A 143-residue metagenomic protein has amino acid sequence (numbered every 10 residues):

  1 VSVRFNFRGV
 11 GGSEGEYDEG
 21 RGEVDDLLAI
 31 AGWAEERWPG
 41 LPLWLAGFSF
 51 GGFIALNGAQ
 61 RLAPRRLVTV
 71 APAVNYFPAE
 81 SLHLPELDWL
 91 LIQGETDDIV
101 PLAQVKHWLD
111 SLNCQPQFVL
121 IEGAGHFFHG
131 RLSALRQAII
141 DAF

Functional and structural regions predicted by a protein language model:
V1-G40: Serine-hydrolase catalytic machinery in alpha/beta-hydrolase-like enzymes
F7-G11, V74, G125: Alpha/beta-hydrolase active-site loop signature
L27-L87: Primarily recognizes the serine-hydrolase "nucleophile elbow" in alpha/beta-hydrolase and SGNH/GDSL folds
P85, L90-Q93, D97: Short beta-strand/loop motif that positions the catalytic acidic residue of the alpha/beta-hydrolase fold
E95-V100, F127: Acidic catalytic loop of the alpha/beta-hydrolase fold
P101-L109: Short alpha-helix in the alpha/beta-hydrolase fold that links the catalytic acid
S111-F127: Catalytic histidine neighborhood in serine/cysteine hydrolases with alpha/beta-hydrolase-type architecture
A124-R136: Catalytic histidine-centered segment of alpha/beta-hydrolase-like enzymes
